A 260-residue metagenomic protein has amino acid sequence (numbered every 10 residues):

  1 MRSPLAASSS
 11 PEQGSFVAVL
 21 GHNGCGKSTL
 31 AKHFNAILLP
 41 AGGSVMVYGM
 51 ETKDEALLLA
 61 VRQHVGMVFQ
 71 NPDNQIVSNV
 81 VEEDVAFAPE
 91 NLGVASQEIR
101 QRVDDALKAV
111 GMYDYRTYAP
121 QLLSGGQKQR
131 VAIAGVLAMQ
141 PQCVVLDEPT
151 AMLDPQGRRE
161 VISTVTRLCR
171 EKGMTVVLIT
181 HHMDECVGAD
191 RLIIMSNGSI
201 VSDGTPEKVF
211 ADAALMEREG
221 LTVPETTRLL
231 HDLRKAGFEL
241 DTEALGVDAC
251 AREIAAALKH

Functional and structural regions predicted by a protein language model:
L20-H22: The feature captures the beta-strand-to-loop junction immediately N-terminal to the Walker
N35: Helix-to-loop junction immediately C-terminal to a conserved catalytic motif
G43-K53, V61: Conserved ABC transporter NBD signature motif
Q97-Y115: Conserved ABC ATPase "signature" region
A119-L123, Q127: Conserved ABC ATPase signature
V144-D147: Catalytic Walker B motif of ABC-type/P-loop ATPase nucleotide-binding domains
